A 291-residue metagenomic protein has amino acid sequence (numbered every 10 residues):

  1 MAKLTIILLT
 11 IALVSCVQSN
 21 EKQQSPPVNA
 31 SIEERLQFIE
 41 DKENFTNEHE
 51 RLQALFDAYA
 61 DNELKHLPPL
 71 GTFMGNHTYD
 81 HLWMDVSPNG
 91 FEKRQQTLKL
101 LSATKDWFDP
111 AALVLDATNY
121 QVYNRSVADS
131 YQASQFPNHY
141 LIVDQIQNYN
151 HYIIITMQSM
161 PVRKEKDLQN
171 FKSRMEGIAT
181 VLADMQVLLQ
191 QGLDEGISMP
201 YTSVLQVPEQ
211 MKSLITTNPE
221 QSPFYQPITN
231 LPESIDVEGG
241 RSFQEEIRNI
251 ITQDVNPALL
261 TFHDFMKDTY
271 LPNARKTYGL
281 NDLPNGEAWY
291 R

Functional and structural regions predicted by a protein language model:
M1-L9: Sec-dependent signal peptide recognition, specifically the positively charged N-region followed immediately by
L13-S15: C-terminal motif of bacterial Sec signal peptides marking the signal peptidase cleavage site
V17-R291: N-terminal maturation segment of proteins
